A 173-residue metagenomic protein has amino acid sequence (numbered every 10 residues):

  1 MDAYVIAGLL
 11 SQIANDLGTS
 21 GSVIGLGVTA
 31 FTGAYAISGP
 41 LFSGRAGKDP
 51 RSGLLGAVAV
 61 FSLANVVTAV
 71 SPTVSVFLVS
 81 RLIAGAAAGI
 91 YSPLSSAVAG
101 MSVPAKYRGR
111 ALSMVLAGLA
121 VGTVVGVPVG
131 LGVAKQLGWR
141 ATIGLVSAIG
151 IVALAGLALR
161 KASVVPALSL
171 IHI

Functional and structural regions predicted by a protein language model:
M1-I24, G39-F42: Extracytoplasmic
Y4, T32-P40, T123-V124: Residue-level signature of mid-helix packing/kink "hotspots" within the transmembrane helices of 12-pass Major
G18, V70-V76: Helix-breaking motifs and short loop linkers at transmembrane-helix boundaries and internal kinks in secondary membrane
I37-P72: Conserved MFS/SLC helix-loop-helix module at the cytosolic interface between two early adjacent transmembrane helices
A64, S75-A84: Paired small-residue
S80-G118: Cytoplasmic helix-loop-helix junction between adjacent transmembrane helices in 12-TM secondary transporters
M114-K161: Helix-loop-helix hairpin linking two adjacent transmembrane segments in secondary transporters
I171-I173: Conserved small/polar residues in nucleotide/adenosyl-binding loops
